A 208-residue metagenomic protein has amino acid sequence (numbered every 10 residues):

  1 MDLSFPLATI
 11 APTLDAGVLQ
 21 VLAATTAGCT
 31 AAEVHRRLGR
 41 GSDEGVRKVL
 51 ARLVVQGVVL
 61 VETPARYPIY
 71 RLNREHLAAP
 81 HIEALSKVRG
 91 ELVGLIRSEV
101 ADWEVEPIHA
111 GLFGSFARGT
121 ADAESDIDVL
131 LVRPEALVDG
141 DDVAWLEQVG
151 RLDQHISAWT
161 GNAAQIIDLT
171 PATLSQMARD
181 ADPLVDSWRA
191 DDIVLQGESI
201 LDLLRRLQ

Functional and structural regions predicted by a protein language model:
M1-H109, R118-A123, P134-Q208: Catalytic core of pol beta-like nucleotidyltransferases
L130-V132: Short hydrophobic/aromatic beta-strand micro-patches that form the beta-sheet surface supporting nucleotide- or nucleic
